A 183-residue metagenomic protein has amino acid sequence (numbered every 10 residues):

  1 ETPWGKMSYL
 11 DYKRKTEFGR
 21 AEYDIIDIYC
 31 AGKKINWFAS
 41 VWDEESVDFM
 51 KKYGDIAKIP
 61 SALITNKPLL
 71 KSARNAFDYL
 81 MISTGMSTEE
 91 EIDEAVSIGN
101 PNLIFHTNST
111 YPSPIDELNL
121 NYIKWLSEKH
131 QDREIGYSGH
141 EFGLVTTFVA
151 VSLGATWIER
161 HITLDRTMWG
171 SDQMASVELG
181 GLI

Functional and structural regions predicted by a protein language model:
E1-I183: Catalytic cores and adjacent flexible loops of soluble metabolic enzymes that perform enolate/carbanion chemistry on
